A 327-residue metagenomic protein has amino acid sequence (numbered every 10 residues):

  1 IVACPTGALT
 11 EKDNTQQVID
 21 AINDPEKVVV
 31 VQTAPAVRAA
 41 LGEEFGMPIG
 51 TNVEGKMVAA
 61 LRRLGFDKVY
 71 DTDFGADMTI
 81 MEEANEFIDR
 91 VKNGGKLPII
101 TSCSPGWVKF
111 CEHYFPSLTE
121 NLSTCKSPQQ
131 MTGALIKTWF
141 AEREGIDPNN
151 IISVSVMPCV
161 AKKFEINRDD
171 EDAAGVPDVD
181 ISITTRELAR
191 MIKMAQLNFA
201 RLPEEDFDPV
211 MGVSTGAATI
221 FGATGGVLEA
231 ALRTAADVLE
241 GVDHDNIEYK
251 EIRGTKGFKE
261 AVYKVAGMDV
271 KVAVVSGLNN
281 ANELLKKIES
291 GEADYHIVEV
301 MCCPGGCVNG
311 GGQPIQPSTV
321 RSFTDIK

Functional and structural regions predicted by a protein language model:
I1-G7, C302: Cysteine-centered iron-sulfur cluster-binding motifs in ferredoxin-type domains/subunits of redox enzymes
T10-K327: Iron-sulfur-associated redox domains of electron-transfer enzymes in respiratory and anaerobic energy metabolism
